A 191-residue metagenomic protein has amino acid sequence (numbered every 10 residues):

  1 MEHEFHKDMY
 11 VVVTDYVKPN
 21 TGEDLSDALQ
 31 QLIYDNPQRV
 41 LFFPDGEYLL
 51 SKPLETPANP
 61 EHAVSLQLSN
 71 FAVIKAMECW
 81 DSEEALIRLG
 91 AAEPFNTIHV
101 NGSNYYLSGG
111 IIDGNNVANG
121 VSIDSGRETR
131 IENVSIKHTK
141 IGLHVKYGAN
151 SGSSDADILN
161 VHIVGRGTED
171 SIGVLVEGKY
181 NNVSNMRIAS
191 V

Functional and structural regions predicted by a protein language model:
M1-A28: Right-handed parallel beta-helix/beta-solenoid
M1-M9, A63, K137, I141: Trimeric viral appendage architectures of receptor-binding fibers, tailspike depolymerases, and tail needles
F5-K7, I33-P37, N59-P60, V100-N101 (+1 more regions): Flexible, charged surface loops at secondary-structure boundaries
F5-V11, F42, L68, N101: A short, polar/charged loop/turn motif at coil->beta-strand junctions and beta-hairpin connectors
Y16-K18, G46, V134, K146-G148: Short strand-loop junctions, especially beta-strand C-caps/beta-turns that link beta-sheets to coils or alpha-helices
V17, Q30, Y34, Q38-E83 (+2 more regions): N-terminal extracellular ligand-recognition/capping segment immediately after the signal peptide
P53-A58, V73-M77, D81-N101, N119-S125 (+3 more regions): Glycine-rich beta-solenoid repeat tracts in large extracellular/virion proteins
S65, S69-V73, N101-G114, R127-H138 (+3 more regions): Right-handed parallel beta-helix
